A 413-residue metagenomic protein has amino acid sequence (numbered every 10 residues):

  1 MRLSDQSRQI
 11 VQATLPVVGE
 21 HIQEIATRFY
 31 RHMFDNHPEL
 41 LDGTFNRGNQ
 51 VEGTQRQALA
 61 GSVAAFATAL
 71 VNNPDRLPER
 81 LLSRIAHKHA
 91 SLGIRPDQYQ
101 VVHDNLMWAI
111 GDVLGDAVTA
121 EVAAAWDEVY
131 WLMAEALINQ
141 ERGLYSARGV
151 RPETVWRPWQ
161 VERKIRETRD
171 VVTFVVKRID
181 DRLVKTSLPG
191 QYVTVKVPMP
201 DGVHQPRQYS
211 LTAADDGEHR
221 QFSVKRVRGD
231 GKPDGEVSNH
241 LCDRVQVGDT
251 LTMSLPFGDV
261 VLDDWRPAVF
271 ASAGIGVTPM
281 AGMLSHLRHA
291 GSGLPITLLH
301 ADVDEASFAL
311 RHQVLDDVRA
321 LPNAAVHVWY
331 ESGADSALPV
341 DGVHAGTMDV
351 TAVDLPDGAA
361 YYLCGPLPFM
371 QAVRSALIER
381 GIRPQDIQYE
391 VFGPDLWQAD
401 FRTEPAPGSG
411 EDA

Functional and structural regions predicted by a protein language model:
M1-W156: Globin-like tetrapyrrole-binding proteins
V150-T250, D302-D304, W329-G333: Ferredoxin-reductase
G190, G276, P366: Short, conserved phosphate/pyrophosphate- and ester-handling motifs at nucleotide-, phospho-/glycolipid
P198-G202, L255-V260: Short, charged beta-turn/beta-strand-edge "cap" motif at the junction between a beta-strand and an adjacent loop
Q208-E218, D263-G274: Short, compositionally biased
V261, V269-H289: Phosphate-binding glycine-rich loops and their immediate beta-loop-alpha structural context
P267-V269, T297, A360: Structural motif
L299-A413: Reductase modules of NAD(P)H-dependent flavoproteins
